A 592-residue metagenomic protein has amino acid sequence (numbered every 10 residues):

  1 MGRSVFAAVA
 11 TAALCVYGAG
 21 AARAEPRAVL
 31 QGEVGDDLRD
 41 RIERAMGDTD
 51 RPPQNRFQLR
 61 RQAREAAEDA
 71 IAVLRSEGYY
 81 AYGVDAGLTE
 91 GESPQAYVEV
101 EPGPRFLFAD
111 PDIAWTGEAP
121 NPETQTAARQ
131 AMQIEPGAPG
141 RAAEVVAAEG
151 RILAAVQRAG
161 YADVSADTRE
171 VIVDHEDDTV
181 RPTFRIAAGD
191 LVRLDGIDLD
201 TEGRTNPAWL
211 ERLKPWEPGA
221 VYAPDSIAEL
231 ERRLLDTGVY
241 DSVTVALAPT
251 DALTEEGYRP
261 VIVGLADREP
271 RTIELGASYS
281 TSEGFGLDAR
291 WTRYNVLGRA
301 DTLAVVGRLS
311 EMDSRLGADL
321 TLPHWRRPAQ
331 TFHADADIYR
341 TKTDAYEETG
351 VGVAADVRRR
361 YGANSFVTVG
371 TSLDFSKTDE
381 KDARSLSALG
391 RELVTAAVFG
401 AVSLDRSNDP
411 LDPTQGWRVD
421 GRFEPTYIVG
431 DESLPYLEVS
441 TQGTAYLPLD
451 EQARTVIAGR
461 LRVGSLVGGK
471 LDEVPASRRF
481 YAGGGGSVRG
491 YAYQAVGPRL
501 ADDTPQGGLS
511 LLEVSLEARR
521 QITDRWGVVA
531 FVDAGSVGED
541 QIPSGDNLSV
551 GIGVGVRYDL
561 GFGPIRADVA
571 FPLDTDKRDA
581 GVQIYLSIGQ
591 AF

Functional and structural regions predicted by a protein language model:
M1-A24: Gram-negative bacterial Sec-dependent N-terminal signal peptides
A24-D37, T49-T281, R290, A304-L322 (+2 more regions): Periplasmic polypeptide-binding modules associated with outer-membrane biogenesis and secretion
R27, G83-D85, Q95-E99, D112 (+14 more regions): Beta-strand secondary-structure signal
E99-E101, A114, A187, D200 (+12 more regions): Solvent-exposed residues in well-ordered beta-strands and their adjoining turns, especially edge/terminal strands
F106, E118, R158, A162 (+21 more regions): Short beta-strands and strand-coil junctions in structured, solvent-facing domains, enriched
N121-Q125, A223-D420, V488-G490, Q494-L509 (+4 more regions): Gram-negative/organellar outer-membrane beta-barrel architecture
M132-I134, L210-W216, R340, A383 (+1 more regions): Short, hydrophobic beta-strand segments
V261-A266, L275-D288, Y361, G370 (+3 more regions): Extended beta-strand-rich architecture
